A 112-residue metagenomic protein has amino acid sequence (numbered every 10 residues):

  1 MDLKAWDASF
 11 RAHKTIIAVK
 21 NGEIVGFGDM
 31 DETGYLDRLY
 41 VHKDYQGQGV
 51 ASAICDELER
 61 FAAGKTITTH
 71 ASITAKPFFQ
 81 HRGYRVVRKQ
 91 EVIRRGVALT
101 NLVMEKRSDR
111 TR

Functional and structural regions predicted by a protein language model:
M1-T15: Active-site rim helix/loop that mediates acceptor-substrate recognition in acyltransferases
K14-A18, T69: Hydrophobic beta-strand residues of extracellular immunoglobulin-like
I17, G22-Y40: Conserved beta-strand in the GNAT
L36-Q46, T74: A short, internal acetyl-CoA/4′-phosphopantetheine-binding micro-motif in the GNAT/acyltransferase core
V41, G47-R60, H81: Conserved acetyl-CoA-binding loop-helix of GNAT-fold acetyltransferases
R60-T74: Conserved GNAT acetyl-CoA-binding A-motif
H70-A75, K89-R112: C-terminal "cap" of GNAT-fold acetyltransferases
R82-K89: Conserved acetyl-CoA-binding loop of GNAT-fold acetyltransferases
